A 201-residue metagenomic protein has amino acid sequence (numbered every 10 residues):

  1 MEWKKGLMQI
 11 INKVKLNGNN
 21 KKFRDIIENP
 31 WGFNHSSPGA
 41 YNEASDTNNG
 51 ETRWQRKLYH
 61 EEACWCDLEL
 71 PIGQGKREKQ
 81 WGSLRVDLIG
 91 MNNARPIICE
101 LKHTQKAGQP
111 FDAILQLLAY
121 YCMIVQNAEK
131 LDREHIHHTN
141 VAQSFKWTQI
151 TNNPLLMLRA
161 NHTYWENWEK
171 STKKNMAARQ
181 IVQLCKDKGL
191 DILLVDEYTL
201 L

Functional and structural regions predicted by a protein language model:
M1-L201: Charged, terminal alpha-helix-loop-beta segments that serve as non-catalytic nucleic-acid engagement and/or assembly
